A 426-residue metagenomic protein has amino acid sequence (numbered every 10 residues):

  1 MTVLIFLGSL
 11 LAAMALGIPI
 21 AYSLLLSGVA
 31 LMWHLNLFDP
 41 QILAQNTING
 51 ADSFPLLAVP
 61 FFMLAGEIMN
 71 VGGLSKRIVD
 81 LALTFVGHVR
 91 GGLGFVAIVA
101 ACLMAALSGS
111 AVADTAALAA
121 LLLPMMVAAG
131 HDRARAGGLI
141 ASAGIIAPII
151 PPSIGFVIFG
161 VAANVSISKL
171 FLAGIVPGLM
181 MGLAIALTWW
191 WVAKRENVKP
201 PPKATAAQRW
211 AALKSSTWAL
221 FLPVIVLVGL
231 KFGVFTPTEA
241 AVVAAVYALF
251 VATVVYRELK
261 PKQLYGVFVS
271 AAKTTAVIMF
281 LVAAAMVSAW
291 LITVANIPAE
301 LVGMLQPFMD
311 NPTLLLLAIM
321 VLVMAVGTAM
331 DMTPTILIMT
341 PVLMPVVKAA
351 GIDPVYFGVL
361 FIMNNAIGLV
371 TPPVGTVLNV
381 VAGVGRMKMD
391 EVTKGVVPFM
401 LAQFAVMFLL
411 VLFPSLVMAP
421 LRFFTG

Functional and structural regions predicted by a protein language model:
M1-G426: Alpha-helical transmembrane segments of multi-pass membrane transport proteins
